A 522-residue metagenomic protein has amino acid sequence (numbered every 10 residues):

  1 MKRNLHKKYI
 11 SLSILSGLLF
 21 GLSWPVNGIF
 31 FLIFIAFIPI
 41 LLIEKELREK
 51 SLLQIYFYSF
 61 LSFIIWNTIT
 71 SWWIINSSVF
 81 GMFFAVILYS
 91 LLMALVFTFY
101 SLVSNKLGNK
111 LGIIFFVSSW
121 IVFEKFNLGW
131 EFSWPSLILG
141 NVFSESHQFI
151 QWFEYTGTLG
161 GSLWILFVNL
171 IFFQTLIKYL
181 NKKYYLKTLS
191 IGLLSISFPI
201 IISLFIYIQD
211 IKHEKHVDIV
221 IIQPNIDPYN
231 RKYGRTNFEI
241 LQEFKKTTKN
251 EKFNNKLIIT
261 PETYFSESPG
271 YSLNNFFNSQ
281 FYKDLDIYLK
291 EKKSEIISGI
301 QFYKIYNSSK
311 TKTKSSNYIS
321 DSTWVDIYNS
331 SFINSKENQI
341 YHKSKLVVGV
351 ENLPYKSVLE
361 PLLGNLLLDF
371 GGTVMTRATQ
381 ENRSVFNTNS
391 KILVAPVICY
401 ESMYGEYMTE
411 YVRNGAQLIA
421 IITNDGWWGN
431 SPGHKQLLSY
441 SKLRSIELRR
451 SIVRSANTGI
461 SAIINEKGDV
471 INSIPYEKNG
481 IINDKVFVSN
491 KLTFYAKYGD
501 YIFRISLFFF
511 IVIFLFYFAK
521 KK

Functional and structural regions predicted by a protein language model:
K2-D210, N430, S441, A456 (+2 more regions): Membrane-embedded alpha-helical bundles of multi-pass enzymes that act on lipidic or dolichyl-linked glycan substrates
G21-W24, T98, I221, S331-I333 (+4 more regions): Conserved hydrophobic/aromatic beta-strand scaffold that supports enzyme active sites
W24-L41, W66-I69, Q223-P224, N255-S272 (+2 more regions): Short, conserved active-site loops that position catalytic residues or coordinate cofactors/metal ions across diverse
V26, H147, E214, E291 (+6 more regions): A generic fold-level signal
N76-F80, F126-T158, Y318-Y400, G405: Active-site catalytic loop in hydrolytic enzyme cores
V117-S118, T263-F265, L273-S298, G371-T379 (+1 more regions): CN hydrolase (nitrilase-like) catalytic-core segments centered on the catalytic cysteine and neighboring Lys/Glu
F205-G349, V385-S390, P396, Y400: Soluble catalytic regions of membrane-associated enzymes that act on cell-envelope and secretory-pathway components
D321-K343, I460-Y476, G480-K485: Amphipathic beta-strand/beta-sheet edge segments enriched in Tyr/Trp
